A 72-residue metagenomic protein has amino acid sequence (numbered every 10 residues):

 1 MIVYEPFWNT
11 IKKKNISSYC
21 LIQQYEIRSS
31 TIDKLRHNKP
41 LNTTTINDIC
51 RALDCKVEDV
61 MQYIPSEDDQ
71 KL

Functional and structural regions predicted by a protein language model:
M1-S17: A short, Lys/Arg-rich alpha-helix, primarily the initiator
W8, Y19, D33, N47 (+1 more regions): Residues within the helices of the helix-turn-helix
N9-T10, M61-L72: Short, charged recognition helix plus adjacent turn of helix-turn-helix-like nucleic-acid-binding domains
I11, I22, C50: The alpha-helix within a helix-turn-helix
N15-D33: Short alpha-helical DNA-recognition segment
K39-R51: Short, basic-rich loop-to-helix N-cap that marks the start of a DNA-contacting helix
